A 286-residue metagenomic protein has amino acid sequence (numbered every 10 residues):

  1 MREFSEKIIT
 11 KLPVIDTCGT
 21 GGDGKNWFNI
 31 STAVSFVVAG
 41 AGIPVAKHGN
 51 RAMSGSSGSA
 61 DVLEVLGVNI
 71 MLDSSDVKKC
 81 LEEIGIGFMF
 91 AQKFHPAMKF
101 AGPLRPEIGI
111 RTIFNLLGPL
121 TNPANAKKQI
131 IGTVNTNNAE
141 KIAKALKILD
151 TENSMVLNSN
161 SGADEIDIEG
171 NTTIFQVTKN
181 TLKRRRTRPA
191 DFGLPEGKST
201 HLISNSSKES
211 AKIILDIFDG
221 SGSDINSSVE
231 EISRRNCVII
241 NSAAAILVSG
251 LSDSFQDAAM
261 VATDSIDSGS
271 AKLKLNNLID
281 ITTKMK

Functional and structural regions predicted by a protein language model:
M1-M53: Active-site cofactor/substrate anionic-group-binding motifs, chiefly glycine- and Lys/Arg-rich phosphate-binding loops
E6, W27, G42, E64-M71 (+1 more regions): Glycine-rich anion-binding loops and their surrounding alpha/beta cores
N29-S31, S59, S265: Short linear Ser/Thr-Pro motifs
H48-R51, D73-L81: Short, surface-exposed recognition loops or helix-turn segments adjacent to catalytic cores
R51-N69: Active-site-proximal loop->helix
